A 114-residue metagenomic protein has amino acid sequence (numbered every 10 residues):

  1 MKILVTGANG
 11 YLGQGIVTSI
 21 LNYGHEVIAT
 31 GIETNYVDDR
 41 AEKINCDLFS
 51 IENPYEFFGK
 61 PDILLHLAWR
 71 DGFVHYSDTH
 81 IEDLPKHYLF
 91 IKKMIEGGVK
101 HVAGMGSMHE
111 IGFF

Functional and structural regions predicted by a protein language model:
I3-Y23: N-terminal Rossmann NAD(P)H-binding glycine-rich loop of SDR-like oxidoreductase domains
T6, T30, L64-L67, V102-M108: SDR active-site strand-loop-helix element
E26-V27: Short beta-strand element of Class I
T30-N35, L48: N-terminal Rossmann-fold cofactor-binding loop
E33-A41, E56: Short loop/helix-cap segments at secondary-structure boundaries that form the rim of catalytic
D38-I51: Rossmann-fold cofactor-recognition segment
L48-P85, F113: NAD(P)H-binding glycine-rich loop region in Rossmannoid oxidoreductase-like domains and their noncatalytic homologs
L89-F114: Conserved Rossmann-fold NAD(P)-dependent oxidoreductase catalytic core, especially the SDR/UDP-sugar
